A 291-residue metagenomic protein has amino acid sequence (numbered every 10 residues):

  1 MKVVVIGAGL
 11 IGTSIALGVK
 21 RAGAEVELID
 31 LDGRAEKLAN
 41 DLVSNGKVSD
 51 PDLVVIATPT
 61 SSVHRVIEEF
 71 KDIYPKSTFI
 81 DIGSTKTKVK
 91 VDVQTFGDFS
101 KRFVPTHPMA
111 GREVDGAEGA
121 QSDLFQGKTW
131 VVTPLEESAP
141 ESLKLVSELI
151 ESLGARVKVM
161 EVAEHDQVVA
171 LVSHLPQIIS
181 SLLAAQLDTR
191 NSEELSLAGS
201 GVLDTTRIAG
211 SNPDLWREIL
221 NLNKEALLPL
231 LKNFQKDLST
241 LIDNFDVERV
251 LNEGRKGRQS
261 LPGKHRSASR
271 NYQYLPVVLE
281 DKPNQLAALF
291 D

Functional and structural regions predicted by a protein language model:
M1-K47: NAD(P)+-binding Rossmann beta1-loop-alpha1 motif at the extreme N-terminus of oxidoreductases
L31, T58, I82-S84: Short beta->alpha hinge that forms the Motif I/post-I loop of the SAM-binding pocket
V54-V55, I80: N-terminal Rossmann-like NAD(P) cofactor-binding module of classical short-chain dehydrogenase/reductase
V66-A117: Rossmann-like NAD(P)(H) cofactor-binding subdomain of soluble oxidoreductases
L124-I208: Internal alpha-helical scaffold of NAD(P)-dependent oxidoreductase catalytic cores
N191-R255: Interdomain hinge/lid region at the active-site interface of Rossmann-like NAD(P)-dependent oxidoreductases
S260-D291: A conserved regulatory-domain signal marking ACT and ACT-like small-molecule sensing domains and adjacent regulatory
